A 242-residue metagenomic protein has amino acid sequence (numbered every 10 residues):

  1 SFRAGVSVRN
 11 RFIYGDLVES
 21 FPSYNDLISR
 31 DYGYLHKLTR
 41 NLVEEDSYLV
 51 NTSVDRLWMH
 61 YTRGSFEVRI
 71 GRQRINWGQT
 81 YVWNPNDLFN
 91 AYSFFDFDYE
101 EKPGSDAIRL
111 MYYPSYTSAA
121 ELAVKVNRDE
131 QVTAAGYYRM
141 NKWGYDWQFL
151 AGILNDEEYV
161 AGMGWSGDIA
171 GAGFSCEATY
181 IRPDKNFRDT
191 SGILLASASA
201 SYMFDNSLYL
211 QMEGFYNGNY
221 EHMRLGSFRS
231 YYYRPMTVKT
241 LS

Functional and structural regions predicted by a protein language model:
S1, R56-Y61, I108-Y112, G136-M140 (+4 more regions): Residues on the lipid-exposed face of transmembrane beta-strands in outer-membrane beta-barrel proteins
F2-S118: Outer membrane beta-barrel
F2-V8, V68, A119-L122, W147-F149 (+2 more regions): Transmembrane beta-strands of outer-membrane beta-barrel proteins
V8-Y14, R63-S65, R72-N76, V124-R128 (+5 more regions): Transmembrane beta-strands of outer-membrane beta-barrel pores
V50-D55, T62, K102-D106, E130-A134 (+4 more regions): Residues that define the transmembrane beta-barrel architecture of outer-membrane proteins
S53, T62-S65, P114-Y116, M140-G144 (+3 more regions): Outer-membrane beta-barrel strand-turn architecture
Y92-F94, P114, S118-R128, A134-Y138 (+4 more regions): Transmembrane beta-strand segments that form the barrel wall of outer-membrane beta-barrel proteins
S166-S242: Detector for outer-membrane/organellar transmembrane beta-barrel domains, recognizing the amphipathic beta-strand
